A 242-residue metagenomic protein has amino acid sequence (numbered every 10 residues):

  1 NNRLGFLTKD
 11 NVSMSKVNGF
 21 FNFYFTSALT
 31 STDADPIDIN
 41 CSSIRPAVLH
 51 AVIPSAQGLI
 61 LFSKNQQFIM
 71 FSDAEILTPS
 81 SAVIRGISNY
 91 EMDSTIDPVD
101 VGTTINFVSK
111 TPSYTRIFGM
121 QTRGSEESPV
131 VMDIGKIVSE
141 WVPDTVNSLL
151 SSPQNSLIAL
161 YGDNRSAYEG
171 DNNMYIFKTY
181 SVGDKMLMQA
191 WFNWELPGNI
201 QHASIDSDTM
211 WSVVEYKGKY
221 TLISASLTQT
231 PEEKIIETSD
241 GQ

Functional and structural regions predicted by a protein language model:
N1-N2, C41-A56, S94-K110, S139-L157 (+1 more regions): Structural signature of eukaryotic scaffold interfaces centered on beta-propeller domains
G5-F6, L59-F62, F107-V108, A159-G162 (+1 more regions): Conserved beta-strand element within WD40/beta-propeller blades
L7-A34, M70-T78: Beta-propeller domains
D10, N65, D73, T111 (+2 more regions): Residue-level signature of beta-propeller blades and closely related beta-rich strand-turn architectures in secreted
N11-V12, N18-G19, L59, R85-P98 (+3 more regions): A structural signal for the main folded, soluble domain(s) of proteins
V17-I44, S125-V142: Surface-exposed loop and turn segments in beta-propeller and other repeat-based domains that flank or scaffold
D73-S113, I117: Catalytic or ion-translocation cores adjacent to nucleophile or general acid/base/metal-coordination motifs in diverse
P112-Q242: Beta-sheet repeat architectures centered on beta-propellers
